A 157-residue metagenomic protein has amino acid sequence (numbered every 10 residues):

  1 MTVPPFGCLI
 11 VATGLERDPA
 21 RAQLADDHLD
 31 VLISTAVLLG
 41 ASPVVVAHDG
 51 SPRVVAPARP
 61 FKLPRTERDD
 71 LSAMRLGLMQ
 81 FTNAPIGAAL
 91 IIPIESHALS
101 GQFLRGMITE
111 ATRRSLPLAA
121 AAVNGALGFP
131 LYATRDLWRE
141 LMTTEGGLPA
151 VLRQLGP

Functional and structural regions predicted by a protein language model:
T2-C8, R139-P157: Conserved alpha/beta core of the MobA/IspD/sugar-nucleotide pyrophosphorylase nucleotidyltransferase superfamily
T2-S51: N-terminal glycine-rich phosphate-binding loop and ensuing alpha1 helix
G40, A56-P57, L155: Short, structured coil segments at secondary-structure junctions
P43-V44, G77, T134, L152: Generic structural signal for conserved hydrophobic packing positions in ordered secondary structure
S51-R53, S96-H97: Short, catalytically relevant binding-site loops at active-site mouths
P57-L71: Conserved donor nucleotide-binding strand/loop of the catalytic core
P60-K62, L118-A120, P157: Conserved beta-strand scaffold positions in the cores of enzyme catalytic domains, especially in NTP/NDP-utilizing
E67-E140: Conserved beta-loop-beta/alpha segment of the NTase-like Rossmann-fold superfamily that binds/positions NTPs
